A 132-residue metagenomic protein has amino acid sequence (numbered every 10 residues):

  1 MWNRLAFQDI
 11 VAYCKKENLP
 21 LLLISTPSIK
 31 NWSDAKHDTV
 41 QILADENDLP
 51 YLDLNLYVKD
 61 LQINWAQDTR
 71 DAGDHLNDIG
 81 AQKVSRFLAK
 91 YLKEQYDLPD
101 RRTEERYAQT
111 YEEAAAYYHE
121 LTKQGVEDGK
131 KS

Functional and structural regions predicted by a protein language model:
M1-D60: Conserved, well-ordered alpha-helix/loop/beta-strand core segments that scaffold catalytic motifs
M1-L19, R101-S132: Secreted/periplasmic serine-hydrolase-like ester/acetyl group-modifying domain
K36-Q109, L121-K130: C-terminal regions of proteins
